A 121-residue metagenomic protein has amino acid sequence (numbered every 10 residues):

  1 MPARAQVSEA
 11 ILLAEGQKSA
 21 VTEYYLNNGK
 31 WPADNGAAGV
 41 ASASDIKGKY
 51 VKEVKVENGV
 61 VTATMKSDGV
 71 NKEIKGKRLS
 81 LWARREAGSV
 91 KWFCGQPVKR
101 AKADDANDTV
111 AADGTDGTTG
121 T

Functional and structural regions predicted by a protein language model:
M1-T22: Amphipathic alpha-helical segments typified by the pilin-like N-terminal helix that continues immediately C-terminal
L26-T121: Periplasmic/extracellular, small/polar-rich flexible segments of pilin-like filament-forming proteins
